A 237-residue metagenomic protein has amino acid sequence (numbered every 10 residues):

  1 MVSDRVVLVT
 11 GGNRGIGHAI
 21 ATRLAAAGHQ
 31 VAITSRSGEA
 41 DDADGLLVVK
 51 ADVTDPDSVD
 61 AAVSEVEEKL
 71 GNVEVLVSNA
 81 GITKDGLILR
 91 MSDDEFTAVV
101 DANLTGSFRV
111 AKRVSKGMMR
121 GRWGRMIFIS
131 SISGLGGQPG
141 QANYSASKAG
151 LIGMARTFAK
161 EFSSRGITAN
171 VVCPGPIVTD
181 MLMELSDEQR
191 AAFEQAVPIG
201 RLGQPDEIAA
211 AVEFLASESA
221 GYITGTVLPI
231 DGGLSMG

Functional and structural regions predicted by a protein language model:
N13-R14: Conserved glycine-rich cofactor-binding loop
L87-I88, S92-V100, L182, F193: Substrate-binding pocket helix/loop in short-chain dehydrogenase/reductase
L89, G136-A142, S164-R165, G200 (+1 more regions): Active-site loop immediately N-terminal to the catalytic Tyr-X3-Lys motif of short-chain dehydrogenase/reductase
F108, W123, I167, R201-I230 (+1 more regions): C-terminal substrate-recognition "lid" of short-chain dehydrogenase/reductases
A111, S147, A155: Active-site helix of classical SDR
K116, K160-S164, G221: Alpha-helical segment proximal to the catalytic Tyr-Lys
S131: Residue(s) in the substrate-gating loop at a strand-loop-helix junction that position the organic substrate next
